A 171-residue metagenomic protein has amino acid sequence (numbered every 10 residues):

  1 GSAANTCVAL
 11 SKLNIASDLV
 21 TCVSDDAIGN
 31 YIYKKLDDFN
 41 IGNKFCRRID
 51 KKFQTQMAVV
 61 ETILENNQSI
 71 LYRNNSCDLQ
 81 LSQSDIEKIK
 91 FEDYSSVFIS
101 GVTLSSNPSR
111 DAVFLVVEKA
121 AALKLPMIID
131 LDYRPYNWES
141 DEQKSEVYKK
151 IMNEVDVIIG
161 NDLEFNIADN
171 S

Functional and structural regions predicted by a protein language model:
S2-A3, I28: Conserved donor sugar-nucleotide recognition element shared by glycan-biosynthetic enzymes
N5-A16: Alpha-helix C-terminal capping segments
L13, F39, L123: Conserved dinucleotide-binding and phosphotransfer motif residues
N14, L19-T21, M127-L131: Short beta-strand segments at enzyme active-site cores
A16-I99: Conserved N-terminal subdomain of the carbohydrate kinase-like
S96, V102-S171: Conserved beta-alpha-beta core of the PfkB/ribokinase-like small-molecule kinase fold
